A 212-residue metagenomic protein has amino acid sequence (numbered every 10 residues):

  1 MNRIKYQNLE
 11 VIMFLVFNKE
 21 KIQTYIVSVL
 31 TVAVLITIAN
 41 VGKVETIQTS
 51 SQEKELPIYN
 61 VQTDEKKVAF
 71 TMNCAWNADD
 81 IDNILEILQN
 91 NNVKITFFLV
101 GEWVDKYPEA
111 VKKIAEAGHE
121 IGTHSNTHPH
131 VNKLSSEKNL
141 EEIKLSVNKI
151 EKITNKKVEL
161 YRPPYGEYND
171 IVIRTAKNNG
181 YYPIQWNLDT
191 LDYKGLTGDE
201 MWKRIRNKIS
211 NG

Functional and structural regions predicted by a protein language model:
M1-F70, E86-I95, S210-N211: Terminal accessory/targeting
A33-I36, V61, N91-E102, E120-G122 (+2 more regions): Short charge-dense sequence patches
G42, L99, L134-S135: Acidic/histidine-rich helix-loop elements that form or flank divalent-metal/phosphate-binding sites at the catalytic
I47-V131, E142, V147-K149: Active-site beta->alpha N-cap acidic-glycine motif
N83-E86, P129-G212: Catalytic domains of cell-wall/extracellular-matrix polysaccharide-remodeling enzymes, centered on de-N-acetylation
